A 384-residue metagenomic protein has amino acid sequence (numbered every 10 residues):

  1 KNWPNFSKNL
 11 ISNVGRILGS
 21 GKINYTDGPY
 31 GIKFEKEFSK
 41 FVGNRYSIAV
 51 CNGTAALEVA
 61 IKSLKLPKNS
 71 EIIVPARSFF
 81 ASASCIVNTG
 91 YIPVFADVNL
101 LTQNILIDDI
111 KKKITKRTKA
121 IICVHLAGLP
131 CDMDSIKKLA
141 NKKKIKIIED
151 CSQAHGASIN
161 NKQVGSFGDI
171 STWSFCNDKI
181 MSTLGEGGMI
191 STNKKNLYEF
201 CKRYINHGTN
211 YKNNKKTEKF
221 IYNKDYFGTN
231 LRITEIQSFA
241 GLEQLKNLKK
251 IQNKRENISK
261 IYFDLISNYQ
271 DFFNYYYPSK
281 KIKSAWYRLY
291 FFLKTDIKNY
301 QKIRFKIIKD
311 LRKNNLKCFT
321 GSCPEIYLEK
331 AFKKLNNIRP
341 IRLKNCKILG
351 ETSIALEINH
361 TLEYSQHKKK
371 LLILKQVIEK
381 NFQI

Functional and structural regions predicted by a protein language model:
K1-I23, N223-D225, E357: N-terminal "arm"/small-domain region of PLP-dependent enzymes with the aminotransferase-like
I23-E71, C85-T89, F95-D97, K162: Phosphate-binding glycine-rich loop
K33-K36, N44-S47, D108, A120-V124 (+4 more regions): PLP-dependent aminotransferase class I/II
K62-K142, K146-C151, S158: PLP-dependent aminotransferase-like
S84-I86, L139, Q163, I180 (+1 more regions): Hydrophobic/aromatic ligand-binding patch that stacks against planar heteroaromatic rings of cofactors or nucleotides
E149-L184, N213-K215, F220-D225: Conserved active-site segment immediately N-terminal to the catalytic lysine that forms the internal aldimine
S166-N210, E235: Active-site PLP attachment segment
